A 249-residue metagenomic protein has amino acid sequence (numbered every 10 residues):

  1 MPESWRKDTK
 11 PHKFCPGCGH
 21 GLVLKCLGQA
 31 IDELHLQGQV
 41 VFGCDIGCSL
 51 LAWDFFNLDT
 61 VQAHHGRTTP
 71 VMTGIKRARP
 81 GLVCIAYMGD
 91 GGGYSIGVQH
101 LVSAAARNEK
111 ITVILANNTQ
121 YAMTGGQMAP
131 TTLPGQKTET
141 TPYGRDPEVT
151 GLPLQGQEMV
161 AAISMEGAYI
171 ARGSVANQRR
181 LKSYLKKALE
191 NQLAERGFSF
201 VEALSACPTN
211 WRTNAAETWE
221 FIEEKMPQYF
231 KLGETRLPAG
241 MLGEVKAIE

Functional and structural regions predicted by a protein language model:
P2-H64: Active-site diphosphate/adenylate-binding microenvironment
W5, G81, P130-Q192: Conserved thiamine diphosphate
D8-T9, S174, L193-R196, A203-E249: Flexible, low-complexity linker and terminal segments
I46-C48, N118-Q120, N177, A203-N210: Glycine-rich beta-alpha junction loops
C48-A122, S183: Thiamine diphosphate
L58-V61, A104, A129-L133, E217-E220: Short, hinge-like loop/turn segments at secondary-structure boundaries
V98-S103, M123-K137: Active-site-proximal loop->helix
